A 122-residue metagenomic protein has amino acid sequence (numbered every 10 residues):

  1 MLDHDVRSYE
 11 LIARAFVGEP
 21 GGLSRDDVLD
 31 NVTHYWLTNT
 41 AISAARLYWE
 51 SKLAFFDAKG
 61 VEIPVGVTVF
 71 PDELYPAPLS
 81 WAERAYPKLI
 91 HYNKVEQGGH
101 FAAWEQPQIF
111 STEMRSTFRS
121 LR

Functional and structural regions predicted by a protein language model:
M1-R122: C-terminal subdomain of alpha/beta-hydrolase-fold enzymes, centered on the catalytic histidine and its supporting
